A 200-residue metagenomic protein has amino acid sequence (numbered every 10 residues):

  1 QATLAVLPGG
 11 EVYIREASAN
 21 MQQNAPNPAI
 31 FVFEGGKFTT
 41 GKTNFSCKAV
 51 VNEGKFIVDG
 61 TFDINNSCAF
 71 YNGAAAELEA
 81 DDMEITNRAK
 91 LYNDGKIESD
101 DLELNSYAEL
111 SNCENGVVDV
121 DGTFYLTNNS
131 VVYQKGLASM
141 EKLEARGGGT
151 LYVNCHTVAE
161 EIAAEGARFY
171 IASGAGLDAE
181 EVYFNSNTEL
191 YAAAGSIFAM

Functional and structural regions predicted by a protein language model:
Q1-M200: Extracellular beta-strand-rich, repetitive "passenger/adhesive" scaffolds that bind or process carbohydrates
